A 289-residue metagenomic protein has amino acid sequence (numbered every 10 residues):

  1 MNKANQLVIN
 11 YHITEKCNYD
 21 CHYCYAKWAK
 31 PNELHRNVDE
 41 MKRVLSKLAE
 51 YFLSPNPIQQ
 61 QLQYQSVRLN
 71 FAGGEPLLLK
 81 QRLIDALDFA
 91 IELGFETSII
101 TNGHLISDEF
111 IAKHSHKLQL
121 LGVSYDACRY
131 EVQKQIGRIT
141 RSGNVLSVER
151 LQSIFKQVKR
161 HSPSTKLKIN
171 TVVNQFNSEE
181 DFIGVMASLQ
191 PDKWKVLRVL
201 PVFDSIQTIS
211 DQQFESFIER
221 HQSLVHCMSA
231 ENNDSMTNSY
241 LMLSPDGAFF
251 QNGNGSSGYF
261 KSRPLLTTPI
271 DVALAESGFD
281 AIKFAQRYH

Functional and structural regions predicted by a protein language model:
M1-G73, L77-S98, I106-A112: Conserved alpha-helical substructure of the radical SAM core
I9, L69-F71, T97-I99, L121-V123 (+2 more regions): Hydrophobic faces of well-ordered beta-strands that scaffold small-molecule active sites in alpha/beta enzyme cores
A29, G103, D126, V199: Flexible loop residues that form catalytic and substrate-binding hotspots at small-molecule/glycan-binding clefts
E33, R129-F250, S257-Y288: Radical SAM enzyme [4Fe-4S]-AdoMet core and its adjacent flexible, acidic and glycine-rich loops/tails across
A49-L53, K113-K117, M186-Q190: Acidic (Asp/Glu)-rich catalytic clusters
Q65-V67, L93-F95, K117-Q119, P163-T165 (+1 more regions): Short, well-ordered coil/turn segments that N-cap beta-strands
P76-L79, H104-D108, V173-E179, F203: Acidic-and-aromatic substrate-binding clefts and catalytic sites of carbohydrate-active enzymes
T101-G103, N254-S257: Short glycine/proline-centered loop/turn elements that form peptide/ligand docking sites
